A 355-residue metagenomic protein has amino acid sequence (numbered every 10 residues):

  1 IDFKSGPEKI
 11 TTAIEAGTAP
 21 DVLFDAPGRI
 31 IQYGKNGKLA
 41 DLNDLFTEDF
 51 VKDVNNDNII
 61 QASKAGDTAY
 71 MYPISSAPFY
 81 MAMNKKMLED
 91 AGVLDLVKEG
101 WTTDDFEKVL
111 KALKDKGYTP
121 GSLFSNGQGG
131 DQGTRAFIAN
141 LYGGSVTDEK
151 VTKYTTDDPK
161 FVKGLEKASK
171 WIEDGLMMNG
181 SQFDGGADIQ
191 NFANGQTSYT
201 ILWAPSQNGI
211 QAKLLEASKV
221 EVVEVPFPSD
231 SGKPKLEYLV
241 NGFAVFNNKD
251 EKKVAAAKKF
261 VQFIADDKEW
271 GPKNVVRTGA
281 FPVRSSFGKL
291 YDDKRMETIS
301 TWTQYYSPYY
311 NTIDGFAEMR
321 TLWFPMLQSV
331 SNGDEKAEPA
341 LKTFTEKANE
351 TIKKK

Functional and structural regions predicted by a protein language model:
I1-N55, M71, D90-G92, N191-Y199 (+2 more regions): Extracytoplasmic "Venus flytrap"/periplasmic binding protein-like
I10, F106, L113, A136 (+1 more regions): Hydrophobic residues within well-ordered alpha-helices
A13, P20-D21, D49-L88, V109 (+4 more regions): A structural signal for short loop-to-beta-strand junctions that line the ligand-binding cleft of periplasmic/secreted
P27-Y80, D105, G133-L141, K219-V225 (+1 more regions): Hinge/lid segment of periplasmic solute-binding proteins
T47-F50, K64-G130, G144-Q182, N248-A255 (+2 more regions): Helix-loop-helix "hinge/cap" segment bordering the ligand-binding cleft or interdomain interface
E89-L94, E166, E173-D174, K213-R277: Extracytoplasmic/periplasmic substrate-recognition and gating elements
D157-E216, A256-F263, K268-P272: Ligand-binding pocket segment of bilobal, Venus flytrap-like solute-binding proteins
V222-V225, K273-S329, K353-K355: Long, aromatic- and glycine/proline-rich binding clefts that accommodate carbohydrate-like moieties
